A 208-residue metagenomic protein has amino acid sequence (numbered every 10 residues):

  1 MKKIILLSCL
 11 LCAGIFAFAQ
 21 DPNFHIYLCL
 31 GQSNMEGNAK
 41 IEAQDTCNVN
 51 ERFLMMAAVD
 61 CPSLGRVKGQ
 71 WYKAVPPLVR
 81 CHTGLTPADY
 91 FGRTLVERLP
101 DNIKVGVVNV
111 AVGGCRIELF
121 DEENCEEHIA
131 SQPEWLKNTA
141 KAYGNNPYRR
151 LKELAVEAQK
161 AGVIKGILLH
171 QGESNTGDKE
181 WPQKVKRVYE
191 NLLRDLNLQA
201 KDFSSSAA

Functional and structural regions predicted by a protein language model:
M1-D21: Bacterial Sec-dependent N-terminal signal peptides
Q20-A208: Cell-envelope and extracellular/periplasmic
